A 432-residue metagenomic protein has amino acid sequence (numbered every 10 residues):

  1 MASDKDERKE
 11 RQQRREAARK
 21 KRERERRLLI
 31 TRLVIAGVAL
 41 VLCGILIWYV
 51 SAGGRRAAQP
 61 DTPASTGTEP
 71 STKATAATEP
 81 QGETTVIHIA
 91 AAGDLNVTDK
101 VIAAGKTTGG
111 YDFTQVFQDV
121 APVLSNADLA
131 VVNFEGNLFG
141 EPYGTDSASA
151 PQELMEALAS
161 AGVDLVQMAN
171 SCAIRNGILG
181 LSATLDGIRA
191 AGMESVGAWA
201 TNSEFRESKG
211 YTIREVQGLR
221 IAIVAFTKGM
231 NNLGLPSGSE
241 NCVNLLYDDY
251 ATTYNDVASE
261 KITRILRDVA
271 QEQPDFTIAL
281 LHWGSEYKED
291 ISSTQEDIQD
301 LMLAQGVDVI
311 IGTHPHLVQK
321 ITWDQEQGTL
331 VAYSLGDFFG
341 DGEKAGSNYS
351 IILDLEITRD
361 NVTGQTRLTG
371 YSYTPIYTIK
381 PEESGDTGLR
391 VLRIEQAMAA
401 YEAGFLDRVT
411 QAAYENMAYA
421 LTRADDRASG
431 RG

Functional and structural regions predicted by a protein language model:
S3-R19, I30-A57, P63, G67-G432: Acidic, metal/ion-coordinating pockets
R19-E25: Extracellular "spike/adhesin" assembly and maturation modules and analogous cytosolic coiled-coil scaffolds
